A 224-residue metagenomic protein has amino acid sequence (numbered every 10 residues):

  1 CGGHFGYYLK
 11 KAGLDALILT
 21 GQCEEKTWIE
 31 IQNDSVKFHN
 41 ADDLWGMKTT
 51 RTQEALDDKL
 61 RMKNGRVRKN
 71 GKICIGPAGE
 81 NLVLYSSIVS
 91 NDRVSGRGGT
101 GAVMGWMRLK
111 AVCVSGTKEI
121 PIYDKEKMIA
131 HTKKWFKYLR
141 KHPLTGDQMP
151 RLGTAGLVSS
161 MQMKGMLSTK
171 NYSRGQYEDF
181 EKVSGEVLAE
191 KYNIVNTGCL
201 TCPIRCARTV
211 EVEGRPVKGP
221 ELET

Functional and structural regions predicted by a protein language model:
C1-T224: Intrinsically disordered, low-complexity segments enriched in small residues
